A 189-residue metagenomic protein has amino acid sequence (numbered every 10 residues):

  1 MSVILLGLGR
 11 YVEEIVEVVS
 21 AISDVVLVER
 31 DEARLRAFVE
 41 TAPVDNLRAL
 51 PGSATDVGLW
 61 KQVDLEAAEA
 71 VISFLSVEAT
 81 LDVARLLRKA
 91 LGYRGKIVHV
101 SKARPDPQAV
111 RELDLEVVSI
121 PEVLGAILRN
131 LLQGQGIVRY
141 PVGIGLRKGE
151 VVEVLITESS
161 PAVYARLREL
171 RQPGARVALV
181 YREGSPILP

Functional and structural regions predicted by a protein language model:
M1-P189: Cytosolic regulatory regions of ion transport systems
